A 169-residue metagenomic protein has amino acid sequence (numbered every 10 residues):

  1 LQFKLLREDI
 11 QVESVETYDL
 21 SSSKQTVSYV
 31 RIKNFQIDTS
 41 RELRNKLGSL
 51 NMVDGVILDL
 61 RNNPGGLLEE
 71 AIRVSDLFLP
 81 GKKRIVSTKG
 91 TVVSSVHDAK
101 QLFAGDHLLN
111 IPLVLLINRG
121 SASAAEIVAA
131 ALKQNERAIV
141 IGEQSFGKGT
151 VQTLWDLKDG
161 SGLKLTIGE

Functional and structural regions predicted by a protein language model:
L1-K158: Cleft-lining beta-strand/loop regions that shape enzyme active-site pockets
L154-W155, L165-E169: Extracytoplasmic/periplasmic membrane-proximal domains and adjacent transmembrane bundles of envelope biogenesis
